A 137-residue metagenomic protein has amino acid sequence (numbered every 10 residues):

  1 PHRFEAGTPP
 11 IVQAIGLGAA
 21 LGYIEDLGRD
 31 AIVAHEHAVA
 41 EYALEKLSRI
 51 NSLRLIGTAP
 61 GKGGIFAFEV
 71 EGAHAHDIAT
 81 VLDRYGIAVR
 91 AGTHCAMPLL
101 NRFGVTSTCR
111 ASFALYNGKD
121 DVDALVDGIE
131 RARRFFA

Functional and structural regions predicted by a protein language model:
P1-A137: Pyridoxal 5′-phosphate
